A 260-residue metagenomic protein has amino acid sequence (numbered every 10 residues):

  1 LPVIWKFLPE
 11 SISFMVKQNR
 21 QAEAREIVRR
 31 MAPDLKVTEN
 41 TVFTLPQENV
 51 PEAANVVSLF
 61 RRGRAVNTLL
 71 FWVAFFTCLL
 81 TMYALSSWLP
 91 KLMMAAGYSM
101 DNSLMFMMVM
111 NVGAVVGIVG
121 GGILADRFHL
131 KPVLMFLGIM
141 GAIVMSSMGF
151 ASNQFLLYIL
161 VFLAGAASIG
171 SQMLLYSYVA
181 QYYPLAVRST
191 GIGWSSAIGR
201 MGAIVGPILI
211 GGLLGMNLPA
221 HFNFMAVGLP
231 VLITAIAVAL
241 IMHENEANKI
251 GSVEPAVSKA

Functional and structural regions predicted by a protein language model:
W5-N67, K249-A260: Intracellular cytosolic loops and amphipathic helices of Major Facilitator Superfamily
F60-V119: Extracytoplasmic gate region of multi-pass secondary transporters
M93-M94, L124-A125, I210-L218: Interfacial helix-cap and linker-helix signal at transmembrane-aqueous boundaries of multi-pass secondary transporters
M100-D101, L185-S195: Loop-to-transmembrane helix entry/capping segments in MFS-fold secondary transporters and related SLC/MFSD carriers
P132-S146: Structural signature of the two symmetry-related core transmembrane helices
F150-L160: Helix-loop junctions at membrane interfaces in 12-TM secondary transporters
G170-Y183: Intracellular juxtamembrane helix-capping segments at the cytosolic ends of symmetry-related transmembrane helices
L214-L229: A membrane-interface helix-boundary motif in multi-pass transporters
